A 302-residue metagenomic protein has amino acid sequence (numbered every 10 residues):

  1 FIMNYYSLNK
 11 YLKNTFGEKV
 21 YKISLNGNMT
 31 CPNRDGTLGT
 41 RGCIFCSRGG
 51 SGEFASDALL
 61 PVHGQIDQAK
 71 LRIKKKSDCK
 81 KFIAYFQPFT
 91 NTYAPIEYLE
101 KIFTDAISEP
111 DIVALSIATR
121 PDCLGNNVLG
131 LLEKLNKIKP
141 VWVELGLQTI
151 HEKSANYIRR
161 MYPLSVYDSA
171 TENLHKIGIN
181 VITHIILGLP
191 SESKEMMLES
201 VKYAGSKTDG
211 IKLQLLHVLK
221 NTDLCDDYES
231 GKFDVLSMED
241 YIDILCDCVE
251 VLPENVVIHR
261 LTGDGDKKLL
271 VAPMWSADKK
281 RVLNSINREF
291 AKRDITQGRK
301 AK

Functional and structural regions predicted by a protein language model:
F1-I83: N-terminal [4Fe-4S]-dependent radical SAM core
I2-K10, K19-Y21, H217-K302: Auxiliary Fe-S-binding modules of radical SAM enzymes
Y21-L25, F82-A84, L115-I117, V141-L145 (+3 more regions): Hydrophobic faces of well-ordered beta-strands that scaffold small-molecule active sites in alpha/beta enzyme cores
G49-A69, K76-I96, D111-L124, P140-V166 (+1 more regions): Core AdoMet radical
A69-I73, L124-I138, S169, L198-K207 (+1 more regions): Short amphipathic alpha-helices and their capping/turn segments at secondary-structure boundaries
I73-K75, I102-P110, G130-P140, E172-K176 (+1 more regions): Acidic (Asp/Glu)-rich catalytic clusters
E100-T104, E133, S193-D209, E239 (+1 more regions): Short, electropositive alpha-helical surface patch
S165-D223, E239-T262: Conserved C-terminal portion of the radical SAM core fold that forms the substrate/S-adenosylmethionine-binding
